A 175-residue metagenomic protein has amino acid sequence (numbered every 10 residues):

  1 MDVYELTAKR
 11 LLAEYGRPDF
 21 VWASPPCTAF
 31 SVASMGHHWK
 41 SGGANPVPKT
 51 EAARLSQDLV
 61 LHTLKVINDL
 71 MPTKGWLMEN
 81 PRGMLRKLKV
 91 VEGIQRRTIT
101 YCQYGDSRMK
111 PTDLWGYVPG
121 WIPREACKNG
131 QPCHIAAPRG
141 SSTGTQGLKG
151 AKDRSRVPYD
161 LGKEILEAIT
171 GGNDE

Functional and structural regions predicted by a protein language model:
M1-E175: Conserved active-site and SAM-binding loop architecture of S-adenosyl-L-methionine-dependent nucleic-acid
